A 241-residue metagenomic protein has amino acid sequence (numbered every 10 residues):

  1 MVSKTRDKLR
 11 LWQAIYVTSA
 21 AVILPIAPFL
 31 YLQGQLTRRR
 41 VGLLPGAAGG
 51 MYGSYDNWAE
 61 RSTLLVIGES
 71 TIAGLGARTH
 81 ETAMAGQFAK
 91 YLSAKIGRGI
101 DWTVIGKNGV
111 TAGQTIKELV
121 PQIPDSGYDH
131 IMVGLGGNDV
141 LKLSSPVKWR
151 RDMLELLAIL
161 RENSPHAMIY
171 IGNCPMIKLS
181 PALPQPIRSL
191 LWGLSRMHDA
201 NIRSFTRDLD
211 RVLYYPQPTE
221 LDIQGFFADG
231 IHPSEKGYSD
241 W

Functional and structural regions predicted by a protein language model:
M1-L65: N-terminal secretory targeting modules
L32-L36, G109-T111, M176, T219-L221: Residue-level detector of flexible, active-site-proximal loop/helix-junction positions within diverse enzyme catalytic
M51-Y55, H130, W241: Intrinsically disordered, highly charged
Y52-Y55, S93, V120-Q122, I159: Short, flexible, glycine/charge-rich loop motifs used to bind or transfer phosphoryl groups or to couple energy/partner
N57-A59, G97, S164: Short, flexible coil/linker segments at domain boundaries that flank nucleotide/cofactor-interacting
T63-L65, T71-D152: Conserved SGNH/GDSL esterase-like catalytic core that processes O-acyl groups on lipids and polysaccharides
V120-D240: Alpha-helical cap/lid subdomain in secreted, periplasmic, or secretory-pathway luminal O-acyl-processing enzymes
